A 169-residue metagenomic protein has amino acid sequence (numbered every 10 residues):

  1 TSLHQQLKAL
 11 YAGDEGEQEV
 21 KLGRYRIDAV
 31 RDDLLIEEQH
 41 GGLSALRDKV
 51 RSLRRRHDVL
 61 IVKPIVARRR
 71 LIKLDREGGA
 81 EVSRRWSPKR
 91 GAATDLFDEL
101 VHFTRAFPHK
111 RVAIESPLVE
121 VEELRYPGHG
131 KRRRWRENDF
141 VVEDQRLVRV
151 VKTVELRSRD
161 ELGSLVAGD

Functional and structural regions predicted by a protein language model:
T1-R26, H102: Acidic-basic catalytic patches of nuclease active cores, encompassing PD-(D/E)XK and other metal-cofactor nuclease
I27-G42, L46, L53: Conserved catalytic cores of phosphodiester-cleaving nucleases, focusing on short active-site segments
G42-D58, K89-T104: Short, charged, amphipathic alpha-helix that recurs within catalytic cores of restriction-modification and other
P64-R69: Short beta-alpha junction loops
I72-D75: Short aromatic-enriched loop/helix-cap "lid" or pocket-rim segments at secondary-structure transitions that line
E81-D160: Long, low-complexity, charged/polar intrinsically disordered regions in eukaryotic proteins
R157-D169: C-terminal, charge/polar-rich interaction regions
